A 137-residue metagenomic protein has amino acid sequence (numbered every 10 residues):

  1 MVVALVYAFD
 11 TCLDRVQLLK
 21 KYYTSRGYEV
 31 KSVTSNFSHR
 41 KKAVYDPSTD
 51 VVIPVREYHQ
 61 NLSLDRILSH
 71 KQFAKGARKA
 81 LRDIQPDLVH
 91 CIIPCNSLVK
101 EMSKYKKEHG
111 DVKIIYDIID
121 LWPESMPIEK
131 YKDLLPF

Functional and structural regions predicted by a protein language model:
M1-V51: N-terminal subdomain of nucleotide-sugar transferases
A4-V6, L88-H90, I115-D117: Structural motif
A8, I93-P94, D117-W122: Histidine-centered beta-alpha loop that forms part of the nucleotide-sugar donor binding/catalytic region in diverse
D14-V16, K42-A43, V99-M102, M126-P127: Short glycine-/acidic-enriched loop or helix-start segments at secondary-structure transitions that form or flank
R40-L64, D83: Conserved nucleotide-sugar phosphate-binding/catalytic loop shared by glycosyltransferases and other
P47-V52, E108-H109, Y131-L135: Short, hinge-like loop/turn segments at secondary-structure boundaries
E57-D65, V112-F137: Acceptor-binding helix/loop patch of EC 2.4 sugar-transfer enzymes, predominantly nucleotide-sugar-dependent
H59-V89, N96-D111: An amphipathic, basic-hydrophobic alpha-helix
